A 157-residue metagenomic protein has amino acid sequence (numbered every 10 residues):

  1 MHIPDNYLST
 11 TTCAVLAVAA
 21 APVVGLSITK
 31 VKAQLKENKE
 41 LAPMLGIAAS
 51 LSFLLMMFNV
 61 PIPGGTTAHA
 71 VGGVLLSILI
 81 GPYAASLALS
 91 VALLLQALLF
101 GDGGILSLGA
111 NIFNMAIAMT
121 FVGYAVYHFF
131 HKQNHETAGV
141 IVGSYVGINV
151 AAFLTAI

Functional and structural regions predicted by a protein language model:
H2-T10, V15, A20-L75: Hydrophobic transmembrane alpha-helices
A14, A42-I47, S86-S90, I141-V146: Hydrophobic alpha-helical transmembrane segments
V24-L26, I47-S52, L98-D102, Q133-T137: Short amphipathic alpha-helical segments, especially helix-boundary/capping motifs
I28-K32, V60, Q96, F100 (+2 more regions): Membrane-water interface at transmembrane helix exits
L45, A49, F53, L89-L98 (+1 more regions): Pore- and pathway-forming membrane helices of multi-pass small-molecule/ion transporters and channels
M56-M119: Alpha-helical membrane segments and adjacent membrane-interface helices in multi-pass membrane proteins
M115-A156: Short helix-perturbing small/polar motifs within transmembrane alpha-helices
